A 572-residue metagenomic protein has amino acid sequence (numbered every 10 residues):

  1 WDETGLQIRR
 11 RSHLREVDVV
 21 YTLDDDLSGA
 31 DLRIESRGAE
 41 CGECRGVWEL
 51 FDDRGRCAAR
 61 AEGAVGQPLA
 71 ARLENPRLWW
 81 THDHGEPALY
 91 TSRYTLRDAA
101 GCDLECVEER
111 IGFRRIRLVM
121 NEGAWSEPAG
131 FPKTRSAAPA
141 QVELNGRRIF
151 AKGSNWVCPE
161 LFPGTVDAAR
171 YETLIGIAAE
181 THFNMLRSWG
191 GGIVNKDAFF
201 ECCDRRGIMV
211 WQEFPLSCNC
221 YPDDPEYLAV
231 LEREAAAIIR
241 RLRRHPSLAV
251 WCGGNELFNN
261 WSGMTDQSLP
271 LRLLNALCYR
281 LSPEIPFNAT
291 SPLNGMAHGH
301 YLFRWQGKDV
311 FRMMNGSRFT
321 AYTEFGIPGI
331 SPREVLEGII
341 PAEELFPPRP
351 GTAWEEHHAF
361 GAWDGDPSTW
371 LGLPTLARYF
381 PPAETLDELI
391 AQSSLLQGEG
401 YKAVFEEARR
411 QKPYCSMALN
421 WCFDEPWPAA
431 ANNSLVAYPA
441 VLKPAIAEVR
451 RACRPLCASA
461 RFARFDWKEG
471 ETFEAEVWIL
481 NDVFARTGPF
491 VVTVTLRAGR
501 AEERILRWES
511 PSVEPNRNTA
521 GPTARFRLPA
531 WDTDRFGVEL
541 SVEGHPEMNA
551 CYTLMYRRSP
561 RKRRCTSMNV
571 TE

Functional and structural regions predicted by a protein language model:
W1, N121-P128, P132-H298, A418: Active-site mouth of glycoside hydrolases
W1-L186, V194, R410-Q411, C415 (+1 more regions): Secreted/periplasmic carbohydrate-active enzymes, especially glycoside hydrolases
Q7-R10, R117, V157, L257 (+3 more regions): Short loop/turn segments at secondary-structure transitions that flank enzyme active sites
S12, W251, D309-P489, L496 (+2 more regions): Substrate-binding clefts and catalytic carboxylate motifs of secreted carbohydrate-active enzymes
R15-E16, E105, R110-G112, A236-E355 (+1 more regions): Active-site region of glycoside hydrolase catalytic domains
H82, R170, D223, Y227 (+3 more regions): Conserved acidic
P87, L104, K196, L231 (+11 more regions): Active-site-proximal structural scaffolding
